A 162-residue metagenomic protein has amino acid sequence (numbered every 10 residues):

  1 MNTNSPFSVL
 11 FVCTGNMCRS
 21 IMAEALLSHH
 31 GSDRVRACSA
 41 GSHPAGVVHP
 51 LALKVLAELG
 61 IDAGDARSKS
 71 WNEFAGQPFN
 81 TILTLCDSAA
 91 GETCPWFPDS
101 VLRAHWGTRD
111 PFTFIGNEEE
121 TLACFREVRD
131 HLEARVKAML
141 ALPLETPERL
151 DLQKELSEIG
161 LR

Functional and structural regions predicted by a protein language model:
M1-E73: Conserved active-site segments centered on acidic
G15-M17, D87-A90: Short glycine-rich anion-binding loops that position phosphate/pyrophosphate groups of nucleotides and phosphorylated
I21-A23, H49, G91-P95, I115: Short glycine-/acidic-enriched loop or helix-start segments at secondary-structure transitions that form or flank
G41, C86, G107-R109: Residues at the C-termini of beta-strands that transition into short coil/loop
G76-Q77: Glycine-rich phosphate-binding loop signature in dinucleotide/nucleotide-binding domains
N80: Conserved acidic residues
T93-R162: Phosphate-binding/catalytic loops
